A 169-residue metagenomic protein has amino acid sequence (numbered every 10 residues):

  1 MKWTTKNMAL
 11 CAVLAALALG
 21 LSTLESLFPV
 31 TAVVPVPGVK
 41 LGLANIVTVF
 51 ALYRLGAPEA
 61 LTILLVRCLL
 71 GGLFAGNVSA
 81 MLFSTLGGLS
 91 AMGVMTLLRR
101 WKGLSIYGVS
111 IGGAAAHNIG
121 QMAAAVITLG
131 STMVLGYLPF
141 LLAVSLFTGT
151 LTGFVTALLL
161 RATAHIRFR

Functional and structural regions predicted by a protein language model:
M1-F50: Hydrophobic transmembrane alpha-helices
M1-N7, T62, G136-L141: Membrane-interface alpha-helices at helix entry/exit sites of multi-pass transporters
A9, V13, G20, I63 (+1 more regions): Short helix-perturbing small/polar motifs within transmembrane alpha-helices
L17-A18, A60, L64-C68: Small-polar-interrupted transmembrane alpha-helices in polytopic inner-membrane proteins
L19-T23, V49, G72, G88 (+3 more regions): Transmembrane alpha-helical segments of multi-pass membrane transport proteins and ion-pumping complexes
S22-L41, V66-T96, I106, V126-M133 (+1 more regions): Interfacial aromatic-anchored transmembrane helix boundaries in multi-pass membrane proteins
P35, N77-L82, R100-R169: Membrane-embedded alpha-helical hairpins and interfacial helices in multi-pass inner-membrane proteins
L41-A57, V94-R99: Generic transmembrane alpha-helix motif of multi-pass integral membrane proteins
